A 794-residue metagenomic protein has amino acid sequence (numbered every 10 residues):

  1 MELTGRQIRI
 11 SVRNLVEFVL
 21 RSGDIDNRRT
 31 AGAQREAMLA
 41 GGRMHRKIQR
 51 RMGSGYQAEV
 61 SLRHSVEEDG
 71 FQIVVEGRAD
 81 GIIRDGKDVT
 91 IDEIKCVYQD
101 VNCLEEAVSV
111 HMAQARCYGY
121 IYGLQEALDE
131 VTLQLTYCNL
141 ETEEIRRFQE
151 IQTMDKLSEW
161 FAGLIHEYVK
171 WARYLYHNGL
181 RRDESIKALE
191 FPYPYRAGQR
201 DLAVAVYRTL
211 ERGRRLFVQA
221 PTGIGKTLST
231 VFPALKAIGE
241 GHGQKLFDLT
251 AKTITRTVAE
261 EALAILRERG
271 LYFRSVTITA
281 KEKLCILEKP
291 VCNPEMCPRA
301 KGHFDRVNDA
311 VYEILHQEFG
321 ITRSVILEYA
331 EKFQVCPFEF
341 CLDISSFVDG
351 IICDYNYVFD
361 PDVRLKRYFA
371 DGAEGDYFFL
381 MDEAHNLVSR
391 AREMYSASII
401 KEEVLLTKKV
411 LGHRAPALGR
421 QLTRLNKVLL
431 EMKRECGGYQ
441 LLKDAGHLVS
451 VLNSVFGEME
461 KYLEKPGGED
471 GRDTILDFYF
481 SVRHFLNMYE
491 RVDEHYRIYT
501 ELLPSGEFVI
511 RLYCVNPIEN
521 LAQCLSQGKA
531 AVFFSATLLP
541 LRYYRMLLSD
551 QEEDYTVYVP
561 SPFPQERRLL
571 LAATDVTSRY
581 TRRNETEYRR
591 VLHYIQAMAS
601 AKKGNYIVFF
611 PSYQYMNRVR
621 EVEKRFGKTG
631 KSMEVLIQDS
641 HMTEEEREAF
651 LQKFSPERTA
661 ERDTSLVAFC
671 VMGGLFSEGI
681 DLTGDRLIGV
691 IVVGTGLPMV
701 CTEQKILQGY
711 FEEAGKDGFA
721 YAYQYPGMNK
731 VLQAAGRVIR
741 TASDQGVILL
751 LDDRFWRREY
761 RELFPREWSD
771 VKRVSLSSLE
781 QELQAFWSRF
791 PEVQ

Functional and structural regions predicted by a protein language model:
M1-D88, A113: Metal-dependent nuclease catalytic cores that hydrolyze phosphodiester bonds in DNA/RNA, characterized by
H64-S158: Mg2+/Mn2+-dependent nuclease catalytic core
Y176-Q219: Conserved pre-motif I regulatory segment
D183, E190, H242-I351, N356-F359 (+5 more regions): A substrate-engagement module of RecA-like helicase motors
E211-P233: Walker A/P-loop
T230, T257, F333-G350, D354-G457 (+3 more regions): Signature of the SF2 helicase/ATPase Hel1-core->accessory helical subdomain module
I326-I351, D362-A370, Y462-T577, R582-E587 (+3 more regions): A contiguous, basic/glycine-rich beta-loop/short-helix subdomain that forms a polymer-engagement track
T574-T586, Q638-W756: Conserved RecA-like P-loop NTPase helicase motor core
